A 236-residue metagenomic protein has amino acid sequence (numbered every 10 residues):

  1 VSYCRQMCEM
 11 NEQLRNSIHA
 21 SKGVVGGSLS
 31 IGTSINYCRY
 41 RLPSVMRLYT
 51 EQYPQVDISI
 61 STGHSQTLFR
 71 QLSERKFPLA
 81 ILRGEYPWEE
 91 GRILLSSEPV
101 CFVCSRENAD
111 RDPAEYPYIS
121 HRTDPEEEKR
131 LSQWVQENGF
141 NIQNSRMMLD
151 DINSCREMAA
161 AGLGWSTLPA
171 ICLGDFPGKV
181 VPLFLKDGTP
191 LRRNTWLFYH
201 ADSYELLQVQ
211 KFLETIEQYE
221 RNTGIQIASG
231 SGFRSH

Functional and structural regions predicted by a protein language model:
V1-G23: Alpha-helical "hinge/linker" immediately C-terminal to small N-terminal DNA-binding modules
V1-Y3, R41, A114, E127-R130 (+1 more regions): Short amphipathic alpha-helical coupling segments at ligand-binding clamshell hinges and other catalytic/signaling
V24-P87: Central regulatory/effector-binding core of bacterial HTH transcription factors
R39, H64-S65, S73, F140-P190: Hydrophobic hinge/microswitch elements
Q52-I60, E137-R146: A local structural motif
E89-Q133, R192-A201: Hydrophobic/proline-rich hinge and linker segments of small-molecule sensing/allosteric domains, predominantly
P117-F140, E205-L206, L213, T223 (+1 more regions): Secondary-structure junction motif
L185-I227: A late-sequence structural motif
